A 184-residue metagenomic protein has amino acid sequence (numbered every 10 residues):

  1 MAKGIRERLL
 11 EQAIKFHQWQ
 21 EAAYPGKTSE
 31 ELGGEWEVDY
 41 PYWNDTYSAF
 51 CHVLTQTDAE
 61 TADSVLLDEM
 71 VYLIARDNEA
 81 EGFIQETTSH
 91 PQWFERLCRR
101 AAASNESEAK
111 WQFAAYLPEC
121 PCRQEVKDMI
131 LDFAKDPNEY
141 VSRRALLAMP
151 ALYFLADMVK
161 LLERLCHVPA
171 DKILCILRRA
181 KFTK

Functional and structural regions predicted by a protein language model:
M1-Y47: Extended amphipathic alpha-helical repeat scaffolds
W19-A22, Q56, E60, L73 (+1 more regions): Surface-exposed polar/charged interaction patches
E21-T28, A62, G82, I173: Residue-level signal for secondary-structure boundary elements
G33-Q56, D68-S89, E108-C122, Y140-L155 (+1 more regions): Structural detector for internal amphipathic alpha-helices that build alpha-solenoid repeat scaffolds
T57-D68, H90-A103, C122-K135, F154-C166: Amphipathic alpha-helical scaffolding segments comprising HEAT/armadillo-like alpha-solenoid repeats
L165-I173: Accessory, usually C-terminal, subdomains that scaffold auxiliary metal cofactors
